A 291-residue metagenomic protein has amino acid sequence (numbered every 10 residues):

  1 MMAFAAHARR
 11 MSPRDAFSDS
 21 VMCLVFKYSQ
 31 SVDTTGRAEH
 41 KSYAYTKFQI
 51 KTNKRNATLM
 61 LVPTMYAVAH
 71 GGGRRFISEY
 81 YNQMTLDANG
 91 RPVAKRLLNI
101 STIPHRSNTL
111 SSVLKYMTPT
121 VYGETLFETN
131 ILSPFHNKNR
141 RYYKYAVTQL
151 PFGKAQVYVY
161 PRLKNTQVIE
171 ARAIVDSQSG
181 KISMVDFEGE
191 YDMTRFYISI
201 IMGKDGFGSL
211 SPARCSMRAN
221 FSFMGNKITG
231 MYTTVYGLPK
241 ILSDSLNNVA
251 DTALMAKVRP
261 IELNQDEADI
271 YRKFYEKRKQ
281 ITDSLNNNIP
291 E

Functional and structural regions predicted by a protein language model:
M1-A8: Hydrophobic h-region of N-terminal signal peptides that target proteins for export in Gram-negative bacteria
R9-Q156, R162-V168, Y232-E291: Structured extracytoplasmic
V147, F152-A250: Gly/Pro-enriched, hydrophobic low-complexity segments that function as extracytoplasmic propeptides/linkers
